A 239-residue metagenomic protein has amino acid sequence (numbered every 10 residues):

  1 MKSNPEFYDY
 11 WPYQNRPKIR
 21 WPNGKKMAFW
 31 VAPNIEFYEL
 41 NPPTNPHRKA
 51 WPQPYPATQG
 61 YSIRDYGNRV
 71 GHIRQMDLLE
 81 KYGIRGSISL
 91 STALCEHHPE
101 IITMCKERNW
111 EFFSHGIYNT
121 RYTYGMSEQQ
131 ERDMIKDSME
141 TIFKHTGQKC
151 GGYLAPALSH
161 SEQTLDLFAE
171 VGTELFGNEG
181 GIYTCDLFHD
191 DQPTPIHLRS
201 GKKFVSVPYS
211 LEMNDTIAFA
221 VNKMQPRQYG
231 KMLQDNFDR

Functional and structural regions predicted by a protein language model:
M1-G152, A157-V205, Y229-R239: Catalytic alpha-helical scaffold of carbohydrate-active enzymes acting on polysaccharides/glycoconjugates
P208-R239: Catalytic grooves of carbohydrate-active enzymes
